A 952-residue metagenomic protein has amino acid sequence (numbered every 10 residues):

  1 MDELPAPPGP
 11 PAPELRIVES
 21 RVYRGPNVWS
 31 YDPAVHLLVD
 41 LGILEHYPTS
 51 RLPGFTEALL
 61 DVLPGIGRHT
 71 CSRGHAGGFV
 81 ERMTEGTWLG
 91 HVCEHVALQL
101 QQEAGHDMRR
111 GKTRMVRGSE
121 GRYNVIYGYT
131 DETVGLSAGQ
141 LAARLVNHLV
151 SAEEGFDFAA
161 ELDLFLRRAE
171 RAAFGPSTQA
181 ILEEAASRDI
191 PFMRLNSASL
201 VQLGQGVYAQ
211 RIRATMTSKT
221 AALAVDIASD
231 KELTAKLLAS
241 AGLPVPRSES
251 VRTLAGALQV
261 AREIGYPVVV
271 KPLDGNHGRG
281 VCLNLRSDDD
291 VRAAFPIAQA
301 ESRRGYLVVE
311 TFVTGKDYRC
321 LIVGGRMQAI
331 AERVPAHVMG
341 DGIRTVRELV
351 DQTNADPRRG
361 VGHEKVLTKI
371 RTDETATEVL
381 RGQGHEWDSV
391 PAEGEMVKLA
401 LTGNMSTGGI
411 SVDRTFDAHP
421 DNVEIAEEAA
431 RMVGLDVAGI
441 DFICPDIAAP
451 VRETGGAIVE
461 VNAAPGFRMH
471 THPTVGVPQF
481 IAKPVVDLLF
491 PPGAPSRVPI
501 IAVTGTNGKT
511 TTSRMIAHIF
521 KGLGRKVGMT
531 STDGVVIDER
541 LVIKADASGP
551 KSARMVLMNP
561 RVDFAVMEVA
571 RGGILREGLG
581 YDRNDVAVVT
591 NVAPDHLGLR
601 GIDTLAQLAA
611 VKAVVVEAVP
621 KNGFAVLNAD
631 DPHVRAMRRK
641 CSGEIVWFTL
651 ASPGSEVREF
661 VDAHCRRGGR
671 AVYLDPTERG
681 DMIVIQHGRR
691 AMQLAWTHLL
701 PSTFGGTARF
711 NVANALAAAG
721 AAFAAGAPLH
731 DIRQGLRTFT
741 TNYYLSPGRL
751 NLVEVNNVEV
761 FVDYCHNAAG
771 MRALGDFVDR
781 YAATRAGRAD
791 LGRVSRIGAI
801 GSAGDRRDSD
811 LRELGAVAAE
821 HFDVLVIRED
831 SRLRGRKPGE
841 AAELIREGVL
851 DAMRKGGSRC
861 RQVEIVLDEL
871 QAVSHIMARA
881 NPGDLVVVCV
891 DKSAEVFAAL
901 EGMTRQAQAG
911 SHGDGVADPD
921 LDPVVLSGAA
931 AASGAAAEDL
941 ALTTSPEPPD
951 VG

Functional and structural regions predicted by a protein language model:
D2-S187, R326-A329, V334-E348, T375 (+1 more regions): ATP-dependent carboxylate activation and anion-phosphoryl transfer catalytic cores that bind Mg-ATP to form
P8-L15, V22-L60, P64-E81, R514 (+4 more regions): ATP-dependent carboxylate-amine ligase
E120, I126-E263, N276: Conserved N-proximal alpha/beta basic substrate-recognition cap immediately N-terminal to, or forming the N-lobe
A185, D441, T530, E568 (+6 more regions): Residue-level signal for inorganic ion chemistry
A209-D373, P420: Active-site nucleotide/adenylate-binding loops and adjacent lid/helix of ATP-dependent enzymes
T215, P491-L541: Walker A (P-loop) phosphate-binding motif
L541-V661, L699-F704, A768-M771: Flexible active-site lid/hinge loop adjacent to a nucleotide/diphosphate and Mg2+-phosphate binding pocket
G601-A609, A613, G623, G643-R772: Adenine nucleotide phosphate-binding catalytic loops in nucleotide-utilizing enzymes
